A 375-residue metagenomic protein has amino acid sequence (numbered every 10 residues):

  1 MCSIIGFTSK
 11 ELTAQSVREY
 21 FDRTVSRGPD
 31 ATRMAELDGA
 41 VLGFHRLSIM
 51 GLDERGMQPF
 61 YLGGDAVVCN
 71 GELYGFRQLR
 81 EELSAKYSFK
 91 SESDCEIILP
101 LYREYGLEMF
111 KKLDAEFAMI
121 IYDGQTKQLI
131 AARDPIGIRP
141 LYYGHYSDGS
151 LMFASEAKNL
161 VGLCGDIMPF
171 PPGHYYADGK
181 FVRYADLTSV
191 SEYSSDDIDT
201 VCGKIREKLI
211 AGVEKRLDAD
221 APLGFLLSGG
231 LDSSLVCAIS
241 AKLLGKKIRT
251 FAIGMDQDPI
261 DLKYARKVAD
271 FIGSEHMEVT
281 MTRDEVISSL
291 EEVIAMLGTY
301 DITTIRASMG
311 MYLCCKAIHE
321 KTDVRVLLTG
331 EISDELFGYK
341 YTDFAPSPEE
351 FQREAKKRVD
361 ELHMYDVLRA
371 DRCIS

Functional and structural regions predicted by a protein language model:
M1-V68, E72, L101-D196, R206-E214 (+5 more regions): N-terminal glutamine amidotransferase
T8-T13, A85, Q125-I130, P135 (+3 more regions): ATP-dependent adenylate-handling active sites, centered on carboxylate activation for C-N bond formation
T32, R80-L83, V268: Short acidic/glycine-rich loops and adjacent helix/strand connectors that line catalytic pockets where negatively
H45, E92, Y184-L187, I253 (+1 more regions): Conserved beta-strand termini and adjacent loop/short-helix elements that scaffold enzyme active sites in alpha/beta
C69, S93, T329-G330: Active-site flanking residues adjacent to catalytic metal/cofactor-binding acidic residues
S84-E92: Cytochrome P450 catalytic domain signature, combining two hallmark sequence patches
I98: Acidic-aromatic/histidine active-site loop/patch
